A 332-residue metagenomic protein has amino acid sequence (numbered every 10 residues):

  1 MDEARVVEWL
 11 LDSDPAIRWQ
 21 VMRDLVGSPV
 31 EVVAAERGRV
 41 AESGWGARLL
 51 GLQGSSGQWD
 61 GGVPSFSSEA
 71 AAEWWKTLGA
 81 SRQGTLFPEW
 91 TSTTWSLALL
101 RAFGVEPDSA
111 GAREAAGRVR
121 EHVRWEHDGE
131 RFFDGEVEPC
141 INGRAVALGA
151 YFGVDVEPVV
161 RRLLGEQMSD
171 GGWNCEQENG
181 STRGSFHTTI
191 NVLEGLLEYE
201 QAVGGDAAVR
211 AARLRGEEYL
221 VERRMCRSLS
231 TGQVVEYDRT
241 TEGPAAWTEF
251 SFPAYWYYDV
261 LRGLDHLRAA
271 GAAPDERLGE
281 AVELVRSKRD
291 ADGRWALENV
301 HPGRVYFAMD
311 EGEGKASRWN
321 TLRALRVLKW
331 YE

Functional and structural regions predicted by a protein language model:
M1-E332: Preference for long, amphipathic alpha-helical scaffolds in soluble/luminal domains and all-alpha bundles
